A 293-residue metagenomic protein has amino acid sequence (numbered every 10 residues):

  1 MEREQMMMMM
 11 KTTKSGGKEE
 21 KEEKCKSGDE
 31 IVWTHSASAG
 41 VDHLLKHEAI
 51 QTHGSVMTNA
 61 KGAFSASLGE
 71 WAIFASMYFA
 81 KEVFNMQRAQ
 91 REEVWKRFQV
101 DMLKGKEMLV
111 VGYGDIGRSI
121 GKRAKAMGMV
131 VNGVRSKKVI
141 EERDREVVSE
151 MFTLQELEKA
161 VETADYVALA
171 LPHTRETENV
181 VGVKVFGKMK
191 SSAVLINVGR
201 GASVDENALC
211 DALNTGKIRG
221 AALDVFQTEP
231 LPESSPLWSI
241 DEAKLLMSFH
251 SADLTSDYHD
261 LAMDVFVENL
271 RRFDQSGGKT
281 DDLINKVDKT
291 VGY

Functional and structural regions predicted by a protein language model:
E2-Q87: Phosphate/diphosphate ligand-binding glycine-rich loop within oxidoreductases
E19-I31, H47-H53, F186-S191, A212-K217 (+1 more regions): Short, conserved loop/helix-junction motifs that constitute active-site signature segments in enzyme catalytic cores
G54, M86-S119: Glycine-rich NAD(P)-binding loop of Rossmann-like domains
T58-W71, N85, Q227-Y293: C-terminal helix-to-coil terminal segments
W71-Q99, L261, R272: A charged, well-structured terminal subsegment
E107, A126-V130: Residues at the starts of beta-strands that form the adenosine-phosphate
G121, K125, L213-N214: Gly/Ala-rich phosphate-binding loop of Rossmann-like dinucleotide-binding domains, activating on the conserved
K137-L237: Rossmann-like adenosine-cofactor binding region
